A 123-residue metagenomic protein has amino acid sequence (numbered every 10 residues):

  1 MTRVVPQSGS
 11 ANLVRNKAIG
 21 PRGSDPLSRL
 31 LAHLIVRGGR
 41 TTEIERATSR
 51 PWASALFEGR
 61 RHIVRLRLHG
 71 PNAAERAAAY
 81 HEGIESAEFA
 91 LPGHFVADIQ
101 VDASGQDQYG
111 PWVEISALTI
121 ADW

Functional and structural regions predicted by a protein language model:
M1-W123: Long, contiguous binding/interaction regions
